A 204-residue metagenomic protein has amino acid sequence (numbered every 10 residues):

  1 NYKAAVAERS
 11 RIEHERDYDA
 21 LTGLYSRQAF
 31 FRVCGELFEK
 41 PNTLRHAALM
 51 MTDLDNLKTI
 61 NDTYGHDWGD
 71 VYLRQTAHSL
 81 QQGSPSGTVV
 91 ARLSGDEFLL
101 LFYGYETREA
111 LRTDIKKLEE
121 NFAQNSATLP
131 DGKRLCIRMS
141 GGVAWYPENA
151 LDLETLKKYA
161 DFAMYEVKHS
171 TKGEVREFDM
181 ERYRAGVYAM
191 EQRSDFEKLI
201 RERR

Functional and structural regions predicted by a protein language model:
Y2, L54-D55, Y105, E181: PAS/PAC or PAS-like capping segment
Y2-A5, R9-I12, R16: Heptad-repeat alpha-helical coiled-coil signal-transmission segments
E13-D17, G23-A48, D55-P85, A91-Y103 (+3 more regions): Conserved long alpha-helical elements within nucleotide-processing catalytic cores of c-di-GMP signaling and class III
A48, L101, L129-M164, G173-D179: A short glycine-enriched loop-to-beta-strand structural element that forms part of the catalytic core of nucleotide
A91-L93, F122-M139, K168: Catalytic core regions of nucleotide second-messenger enzymes
F162, E166-R204: C-di-GMP signaling machinery
